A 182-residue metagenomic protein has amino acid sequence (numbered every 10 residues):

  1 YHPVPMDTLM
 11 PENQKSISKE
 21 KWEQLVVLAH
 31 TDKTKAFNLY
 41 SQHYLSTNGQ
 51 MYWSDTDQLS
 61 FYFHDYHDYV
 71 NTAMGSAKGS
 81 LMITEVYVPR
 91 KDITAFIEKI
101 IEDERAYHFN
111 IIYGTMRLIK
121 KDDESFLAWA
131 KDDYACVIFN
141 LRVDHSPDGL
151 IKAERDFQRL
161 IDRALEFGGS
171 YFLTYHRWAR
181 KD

Functional and structural regions predicted by a protein language model:
Y1-D182: Noncatalytic alpha-helical scaffold of FAD-dependent oxidoreductases
